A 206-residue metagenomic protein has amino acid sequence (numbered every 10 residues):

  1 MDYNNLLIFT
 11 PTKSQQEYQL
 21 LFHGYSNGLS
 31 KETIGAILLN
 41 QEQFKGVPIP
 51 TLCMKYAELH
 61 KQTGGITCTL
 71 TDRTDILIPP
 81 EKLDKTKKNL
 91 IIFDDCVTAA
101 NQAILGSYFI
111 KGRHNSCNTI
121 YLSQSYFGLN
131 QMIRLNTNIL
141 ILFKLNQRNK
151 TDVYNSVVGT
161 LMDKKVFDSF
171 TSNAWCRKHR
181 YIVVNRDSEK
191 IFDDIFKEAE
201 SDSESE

Functional and structural regions predicted by a protein language model:
M1-V166: Conserved P-loop NTPase motor cores
G64, C176-E206: Conserved P-loop NTPase motor module
D152-E189: Electropositive, surface-exposed helix/loop patches at the edges of structured domains that serve as adaptable
